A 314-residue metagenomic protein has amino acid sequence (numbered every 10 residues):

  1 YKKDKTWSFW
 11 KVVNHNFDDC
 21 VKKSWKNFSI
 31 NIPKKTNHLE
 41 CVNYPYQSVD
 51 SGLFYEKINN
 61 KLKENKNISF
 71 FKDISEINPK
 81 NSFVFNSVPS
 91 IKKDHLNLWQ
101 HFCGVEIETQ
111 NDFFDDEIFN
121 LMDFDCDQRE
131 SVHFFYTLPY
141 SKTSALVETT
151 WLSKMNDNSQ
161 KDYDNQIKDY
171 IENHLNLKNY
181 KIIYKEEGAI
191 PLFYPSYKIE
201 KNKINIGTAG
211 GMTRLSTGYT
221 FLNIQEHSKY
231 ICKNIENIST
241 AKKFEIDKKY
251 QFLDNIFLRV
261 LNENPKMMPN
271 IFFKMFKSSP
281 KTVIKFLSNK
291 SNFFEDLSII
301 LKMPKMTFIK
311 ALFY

Functional and structural regions predicted by a protein language model:
Y1-K35, G52-L53, C103, I107: N-terminal FAD cofactor-binding segment of flavoenzymes
D19, D127-V132, E187-N205, R214-L215 (+1 more regions): FAD-binding beta-loop-beta segment adjacent to the flavin cofactor pocket
N27-L62, S82, A145-E148: A basic- and aromatic-enriched beta-loop-alpha substructure that forms the phosphate/nucleotide- and DNA/RNA-contacting
T36-H38, L152-K154, G210-T213: A short, flexible beta-alpha/helix-coil linker loop
K57, K61-I182, P191-I199: Predominantly flavin-linked oxidoreductase catalytic cores and closely associated redox partners
N156-E186, Y197, I204, Q225-K249: Flavin-binding catalytic cores
A209-Y230: A conserved FAD-binding loop/helix module that cradles the flavin
K229-Y314: C-terminal helical "tail/cap" subdomain of flavin- and related membrane-associated enzymes
